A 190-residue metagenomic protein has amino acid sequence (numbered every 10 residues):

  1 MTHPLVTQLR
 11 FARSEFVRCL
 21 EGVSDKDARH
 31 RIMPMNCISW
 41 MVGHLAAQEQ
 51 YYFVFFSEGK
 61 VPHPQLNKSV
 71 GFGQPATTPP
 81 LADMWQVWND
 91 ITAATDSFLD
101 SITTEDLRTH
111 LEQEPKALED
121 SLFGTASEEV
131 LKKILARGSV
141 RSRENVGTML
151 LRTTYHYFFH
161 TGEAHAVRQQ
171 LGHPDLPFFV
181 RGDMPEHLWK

Functional and structural regions predicted by a protein language model:
M1-V6, Q74-W85, L150, T154: Active-site rim elements
V6-R10, V17, D25-G71, K116-K190: Short, contiguous alpha-helical
L9, R13, L20, W88 (+1 more regions): Hydrophobic alpha-helical core bundles mediating ligand binding, dimerization, or RNAP-core interactions
V61, L99-R108: Proline-centered turn/helix-capping motifs that create local helix->coil transitions or kinks
V61-A94, F98: Helix-adjacent hinge/juxtasegments
E105-S121: Internal, charge-rich low-complexity segments
